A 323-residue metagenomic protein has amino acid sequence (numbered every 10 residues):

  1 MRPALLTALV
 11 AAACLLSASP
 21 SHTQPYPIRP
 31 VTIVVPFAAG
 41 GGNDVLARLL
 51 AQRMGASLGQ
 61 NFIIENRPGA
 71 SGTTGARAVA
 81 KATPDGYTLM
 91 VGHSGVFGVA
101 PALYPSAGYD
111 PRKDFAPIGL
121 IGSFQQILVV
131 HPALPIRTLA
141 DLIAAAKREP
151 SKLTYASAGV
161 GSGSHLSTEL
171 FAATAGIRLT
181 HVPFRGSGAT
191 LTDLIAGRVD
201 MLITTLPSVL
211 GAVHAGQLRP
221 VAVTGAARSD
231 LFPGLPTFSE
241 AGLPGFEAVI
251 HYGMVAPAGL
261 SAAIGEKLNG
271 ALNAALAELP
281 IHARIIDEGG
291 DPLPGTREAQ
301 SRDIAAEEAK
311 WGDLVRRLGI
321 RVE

Functional and structural regions predicted by a protein language model:
M1-L9: Bacterial N-terminal signal peptides that target proteins for export
S17-P20: N-terminal signal peptide c-region/cleavage motif recognized by signal peptidases
H22-K113, K152, V160, G176-I203 (+2 more regions): N-terminal (or domain-start) structured segment
I28-P30, T174, H214, E240 (+1 more regions): An extracytoplasmic/periplasmic, membrane-proximal ligand-sensing/linker region
K81-Y87, S94, A102-A189, F238 (+1 more regions): Hinge/capping helix and adjacent helix->loop/strand transition within the periplasmic-binding protein
V96-S106, H165, L170-T174, M201-L235 (+1 more regions): A ligand-binding cleft/hinge motif common to bilobed small-molecule-binding domains
D110-L120, A156, R178-V182, D200 (+2 more regions): Short beta-strand->loop
